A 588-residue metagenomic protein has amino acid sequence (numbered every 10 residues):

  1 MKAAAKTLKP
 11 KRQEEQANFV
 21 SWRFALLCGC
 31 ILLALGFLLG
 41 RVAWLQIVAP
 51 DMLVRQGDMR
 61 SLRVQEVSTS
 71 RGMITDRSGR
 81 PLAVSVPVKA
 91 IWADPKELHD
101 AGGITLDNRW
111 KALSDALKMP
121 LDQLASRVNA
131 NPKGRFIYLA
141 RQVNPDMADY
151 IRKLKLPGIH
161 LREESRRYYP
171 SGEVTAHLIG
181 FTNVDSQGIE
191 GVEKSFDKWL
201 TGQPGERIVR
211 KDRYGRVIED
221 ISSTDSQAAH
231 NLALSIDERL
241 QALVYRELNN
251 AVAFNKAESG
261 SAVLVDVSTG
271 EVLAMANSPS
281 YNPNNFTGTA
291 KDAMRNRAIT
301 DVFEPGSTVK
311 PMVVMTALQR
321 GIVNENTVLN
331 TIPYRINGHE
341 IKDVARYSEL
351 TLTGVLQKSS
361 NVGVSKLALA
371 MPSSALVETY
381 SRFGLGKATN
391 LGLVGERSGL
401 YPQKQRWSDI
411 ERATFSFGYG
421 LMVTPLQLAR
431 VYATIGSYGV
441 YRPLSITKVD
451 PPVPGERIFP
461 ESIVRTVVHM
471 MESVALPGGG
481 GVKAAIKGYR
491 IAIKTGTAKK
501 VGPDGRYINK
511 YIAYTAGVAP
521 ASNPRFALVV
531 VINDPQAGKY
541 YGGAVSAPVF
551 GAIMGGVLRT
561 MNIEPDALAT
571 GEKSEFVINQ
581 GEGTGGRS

Functional and structural regions predicted by a protein language model:
M1-F286, S374-G386, G395, P503-Y507 (+2 more regions): Periplasmic/cell-envelope proteins involved in peptidoglycan metabolism and beta-lactam response
K2-T7, K11, A83, K211-S223 (+8 more regions): Beta-lactam-recognizing serine transpeptidase/beta-lactamase-like catalytic domain environment
